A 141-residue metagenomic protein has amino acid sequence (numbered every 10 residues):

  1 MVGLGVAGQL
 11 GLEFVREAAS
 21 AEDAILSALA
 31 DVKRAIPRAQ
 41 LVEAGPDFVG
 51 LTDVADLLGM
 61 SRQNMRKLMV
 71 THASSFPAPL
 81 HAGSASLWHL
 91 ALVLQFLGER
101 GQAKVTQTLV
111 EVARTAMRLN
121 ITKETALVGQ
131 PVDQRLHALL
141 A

Functional and structural regions predicted by a protein language model:
M1-V6, K33-D47: Conserved short beta-strand edge segments in small beta-sheet-based binding/regulatory domains
G5-A19: A short, exposed loop/beta-hairpin motif centered on an aromatic-Gly-Thr core
V15, A19-Q40: Acidic, low-complexity intrinsically disordered segments
G45-K67: Polyanion-binding surface elements
M60-S86: Major-groove DNA-recognition helix of helix-turn-helix-type DNA-binding domains
L92-L140: A short, Lys/Arg-enriched interface patch at domain edges and termini
